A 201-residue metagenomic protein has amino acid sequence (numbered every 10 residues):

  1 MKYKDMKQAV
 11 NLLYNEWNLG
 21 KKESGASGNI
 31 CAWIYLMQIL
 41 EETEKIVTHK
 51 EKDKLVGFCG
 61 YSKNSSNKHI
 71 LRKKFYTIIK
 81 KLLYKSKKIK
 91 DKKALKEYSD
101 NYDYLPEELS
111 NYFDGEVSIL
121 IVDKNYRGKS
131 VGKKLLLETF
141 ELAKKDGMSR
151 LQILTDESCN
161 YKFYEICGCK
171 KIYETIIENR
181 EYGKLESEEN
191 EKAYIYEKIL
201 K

Functional and structural regions predicted by a protein language model:
M1-N11, K22-E23: A short beta-loop-alpha structural element at the N-terminal edge of CoA-dependent acyl/N-acetyltransferase catalytic
Y14-Y35, K68-H69, K73, I78-K80 (+1 more regions): Conserved GNAT-fold acetyl-CoA-binding loop/helix
E23-K52, G60-K63, I78, P106: Active-site rim helix/loop that mediates acceptor-substrate recognition in acyltransferases
D53-F58, G115: Glycine-rich phosphate/pyrophosphate-binding loop shared by adenosine-nucleotide-utilizing enzymes
S65-D114, E178-E188: Conserved acyl-donor/pantetheine-binding loop and adjacent beta-alpha core of acyl/acetyltransferases and related
D114-G115, A143-D156: Conserved GNAT acetyl-CoA-binding A-motif
V122, G128-E141, I166: Conserved acetyl-CoA-binding loop-helix of GNAT-fold acetyltransferases
K133, K145, E157-E181: Conserved active-site alpha-helix within GNAT-family acetyltransferase domains
